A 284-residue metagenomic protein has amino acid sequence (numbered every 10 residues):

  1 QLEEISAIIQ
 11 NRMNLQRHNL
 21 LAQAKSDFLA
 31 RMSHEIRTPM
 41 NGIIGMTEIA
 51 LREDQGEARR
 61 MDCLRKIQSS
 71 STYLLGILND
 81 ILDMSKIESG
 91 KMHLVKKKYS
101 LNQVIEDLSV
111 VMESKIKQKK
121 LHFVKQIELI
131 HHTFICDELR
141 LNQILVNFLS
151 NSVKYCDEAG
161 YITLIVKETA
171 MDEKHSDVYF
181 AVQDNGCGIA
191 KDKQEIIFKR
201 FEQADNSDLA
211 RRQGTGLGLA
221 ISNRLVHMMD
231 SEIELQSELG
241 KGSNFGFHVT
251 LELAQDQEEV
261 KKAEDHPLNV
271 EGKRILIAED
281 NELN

Functional and structural regions predicted by a protein language model:
H18-R52, K66-T72: Primarily the dimerization/phosphotransfer
S85-K96: Helix-loop junction within the histidine kinase core
V95-S100, K117, H122-H132, T169: Conserved catalytic submotifs in the C-terminal HATPase_c
D107, S114, Q118, H175-S176 (+2 more regions): Disordered, acidic interdomain junction associated with two-component signaling
S152-V153: Short helix-loop "hinge" at the ATP-lid/N-box region of the Bergerat-fold HATPase_c
I189-Q203: Short conserved segment of the HATPase_c
